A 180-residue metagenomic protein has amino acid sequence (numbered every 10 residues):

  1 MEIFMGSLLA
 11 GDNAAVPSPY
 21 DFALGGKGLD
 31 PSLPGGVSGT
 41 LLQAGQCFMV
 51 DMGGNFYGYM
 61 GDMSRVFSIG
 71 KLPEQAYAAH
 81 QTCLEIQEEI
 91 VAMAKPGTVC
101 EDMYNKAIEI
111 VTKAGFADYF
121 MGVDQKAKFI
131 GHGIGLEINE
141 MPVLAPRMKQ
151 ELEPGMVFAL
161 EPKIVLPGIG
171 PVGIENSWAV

Functional and structural regions predicted by a protein language model:
M1-V180: Active-site neighborhoods and metal-handling regions in enzymes and metal-associated proteins
